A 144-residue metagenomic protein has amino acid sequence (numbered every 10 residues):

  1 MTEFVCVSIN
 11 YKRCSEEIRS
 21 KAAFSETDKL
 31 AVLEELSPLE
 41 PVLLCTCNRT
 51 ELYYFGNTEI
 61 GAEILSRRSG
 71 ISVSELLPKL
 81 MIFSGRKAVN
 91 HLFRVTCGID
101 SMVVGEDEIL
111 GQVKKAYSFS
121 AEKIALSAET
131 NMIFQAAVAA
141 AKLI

Functional and structural regions predicted by a protein language model:
T2-V104: A glycine-rich (often HGG/GG-containing) alpha/beta subdomain
E75-I144: Glycine/serine-rich phosphate-binding loop and adjoining beta1-alpha1 elements at the start of nucleotide-handling
